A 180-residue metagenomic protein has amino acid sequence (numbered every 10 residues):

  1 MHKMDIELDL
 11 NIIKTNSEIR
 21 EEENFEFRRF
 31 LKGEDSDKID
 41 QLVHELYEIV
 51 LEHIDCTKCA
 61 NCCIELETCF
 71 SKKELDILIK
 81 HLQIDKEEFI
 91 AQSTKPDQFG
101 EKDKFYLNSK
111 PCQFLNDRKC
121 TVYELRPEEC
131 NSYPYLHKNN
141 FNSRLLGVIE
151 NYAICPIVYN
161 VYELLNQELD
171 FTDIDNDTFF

Functional and structural regions predicted by a protein language model:
M1-F180: Short loop/turn segments that flank or connect secondary-structure elements
